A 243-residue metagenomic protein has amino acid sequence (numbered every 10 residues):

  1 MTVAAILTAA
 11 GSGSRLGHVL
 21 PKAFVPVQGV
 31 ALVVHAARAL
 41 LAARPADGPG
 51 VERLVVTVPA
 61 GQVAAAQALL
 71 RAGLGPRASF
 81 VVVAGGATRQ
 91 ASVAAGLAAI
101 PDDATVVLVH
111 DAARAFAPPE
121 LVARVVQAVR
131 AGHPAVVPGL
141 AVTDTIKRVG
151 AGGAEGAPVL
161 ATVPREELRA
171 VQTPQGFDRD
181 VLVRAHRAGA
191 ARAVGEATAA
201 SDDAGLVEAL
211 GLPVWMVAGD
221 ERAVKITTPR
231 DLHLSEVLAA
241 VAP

Functional and structural regions predicted by a protein language model:
M1-A4, E155, D202-A204, E221-R222 (+1 more regions): SAM-dependent methyltransferases
M1-A64: N-terminal glycine-rich phosphate-binding loop and ensuing alpha1 helix
V3, A78-V81, L168: Short, conserved active-site loop motifs that form the nucleotide-linked donor/cofactor pocket
L7, V33, G96, H110-D111 (+3 more regions): Residue-level signal for inorganic ion chemistry
V51, A104, G132-A135, L212 (+1 more regions): Short, high-confidence coil segments that cap the C-terminus of an alpha-helix and link into the following beta-strand
R71-V106: Short phosphate-binding loop-to-helix
R89, A112-F116, D144: Acidic metal-phosphate-binding loop of nucleotide-sugar-dependent transferases
A117-V217, P243: Conserved core of the sugar-phosphate nucleotidyltransferase
